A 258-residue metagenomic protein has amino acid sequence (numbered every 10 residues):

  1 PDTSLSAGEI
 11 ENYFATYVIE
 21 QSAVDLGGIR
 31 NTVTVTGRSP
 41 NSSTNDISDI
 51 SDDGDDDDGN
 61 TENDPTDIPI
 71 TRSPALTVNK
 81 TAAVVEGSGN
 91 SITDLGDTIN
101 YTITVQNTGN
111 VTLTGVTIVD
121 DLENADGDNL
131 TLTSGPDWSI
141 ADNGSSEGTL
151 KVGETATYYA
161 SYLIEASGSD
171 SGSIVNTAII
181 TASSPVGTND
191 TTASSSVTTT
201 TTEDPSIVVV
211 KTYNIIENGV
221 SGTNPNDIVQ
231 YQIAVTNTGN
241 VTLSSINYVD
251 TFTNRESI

Functional and structural regions predicted by a protein language model:
P1-I258: Exported/extracytosolic protein signature
